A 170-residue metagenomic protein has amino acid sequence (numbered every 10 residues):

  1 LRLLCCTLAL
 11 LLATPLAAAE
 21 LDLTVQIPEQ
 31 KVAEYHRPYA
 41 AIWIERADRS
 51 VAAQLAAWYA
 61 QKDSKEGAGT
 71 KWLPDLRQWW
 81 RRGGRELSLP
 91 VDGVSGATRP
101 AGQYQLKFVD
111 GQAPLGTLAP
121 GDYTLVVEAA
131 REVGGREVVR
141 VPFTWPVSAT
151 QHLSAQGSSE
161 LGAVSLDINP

Functional and structural regions predicted by a protein language model:
R2-P15: Bacterial N-terminal signal peptides
L16-E20: Boundary at the C-terminal end of the N-terminal hydrophobic targeting segment
D22-L23, E160: Secreted peptidase-domain scaffold signal
L23-Y35, W58-K62: Short amphipathic, basic-aromatic surface patches that mediate peripheral association with negatively charged
I27-E29, R46, Q112, A129-V133: Beta-strand elements of well-folded, non-transmembrane domains
E34-A41, P120-Y123: Short coil-to-beta strand junction motifs in C2/discoidin
A47-L118: Structured domain cores in non-transmembrane regions
Q103-L106, P114-P170: Glycine-rich, aromatic-bearing surface loops/beta-hairpins
